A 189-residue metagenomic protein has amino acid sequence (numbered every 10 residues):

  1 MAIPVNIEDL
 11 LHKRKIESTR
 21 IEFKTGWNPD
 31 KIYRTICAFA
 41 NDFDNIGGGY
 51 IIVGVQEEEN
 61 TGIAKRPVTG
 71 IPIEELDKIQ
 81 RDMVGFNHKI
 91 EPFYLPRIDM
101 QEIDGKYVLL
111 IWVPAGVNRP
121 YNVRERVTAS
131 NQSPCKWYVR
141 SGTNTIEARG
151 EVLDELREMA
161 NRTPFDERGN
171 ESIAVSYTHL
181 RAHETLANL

Functional and structural regions predicted by a protein language model:
M1-R181: Conserved N-terminal catalytic/coupling substructures associated with nucleotide/phosphate chemistry
H179-L189: Single conserved hydrophobic/aromatic residue that forms the stacking wall/gate of nucleotide- or nucleobase-binding
